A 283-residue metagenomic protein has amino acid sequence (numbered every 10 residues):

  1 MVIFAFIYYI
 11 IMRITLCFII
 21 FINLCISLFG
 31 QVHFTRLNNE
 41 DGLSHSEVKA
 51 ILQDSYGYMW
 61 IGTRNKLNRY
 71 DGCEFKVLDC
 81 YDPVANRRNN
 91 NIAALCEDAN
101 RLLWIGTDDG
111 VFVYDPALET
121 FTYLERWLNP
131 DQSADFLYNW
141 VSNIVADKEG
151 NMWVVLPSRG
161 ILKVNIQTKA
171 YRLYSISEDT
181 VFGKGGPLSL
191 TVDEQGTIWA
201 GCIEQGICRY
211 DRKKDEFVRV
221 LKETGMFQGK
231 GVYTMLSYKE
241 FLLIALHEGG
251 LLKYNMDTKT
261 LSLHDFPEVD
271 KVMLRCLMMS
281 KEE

Functional and structural regions predicted by a protein language model:
M1-E283: Carboxylate-rich, polar loop motifs that coordinate divalent cations or form catalytic acidic clusters
